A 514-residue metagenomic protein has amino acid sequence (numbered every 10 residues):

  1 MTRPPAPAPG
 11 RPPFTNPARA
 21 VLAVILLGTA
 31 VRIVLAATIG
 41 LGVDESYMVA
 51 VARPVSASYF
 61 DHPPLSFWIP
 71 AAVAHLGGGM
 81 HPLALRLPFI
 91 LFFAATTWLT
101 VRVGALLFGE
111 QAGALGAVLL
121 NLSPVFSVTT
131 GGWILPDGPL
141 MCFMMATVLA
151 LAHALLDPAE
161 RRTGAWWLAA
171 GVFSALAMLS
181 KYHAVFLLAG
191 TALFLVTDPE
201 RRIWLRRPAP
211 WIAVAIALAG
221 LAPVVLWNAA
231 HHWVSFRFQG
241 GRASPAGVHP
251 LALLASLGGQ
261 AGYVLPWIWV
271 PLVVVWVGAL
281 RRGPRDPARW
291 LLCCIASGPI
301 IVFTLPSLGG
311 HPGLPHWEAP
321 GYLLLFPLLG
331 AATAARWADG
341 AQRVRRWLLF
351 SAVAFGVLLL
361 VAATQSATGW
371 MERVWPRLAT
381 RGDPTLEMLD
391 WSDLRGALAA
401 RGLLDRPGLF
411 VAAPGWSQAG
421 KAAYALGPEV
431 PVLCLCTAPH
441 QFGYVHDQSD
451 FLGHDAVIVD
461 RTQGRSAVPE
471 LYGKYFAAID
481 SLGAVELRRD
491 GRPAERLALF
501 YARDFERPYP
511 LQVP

Functional and structural regions predicted by a protein language model:
R3-P4, A8-G10, R19, T100-L122 (+1 more regions): Transmembrane-helix signature of polytopic, membrane-embedded enzymes that assemble or transfer cell-envelope glycans
R11, L107-Q111, T147-W167: Membrane-interface transmembrane helices that cradle and orient dolichyl/undecaprenyl
L22, L87-F108, A146-A150: Transmembrane-helix motifs of polytopic, lipid-linked glycan transferases
I25, G116-P124, S174, M178 (+1 more regions): Short helix- or helix-capping micro-motifs that position conserved polar/aromatic residues at function-defining sites
P54, G164-K181, I216-L218: Membrane-interface alpha helices of multi-pass inner-membrane proteins
G131-P139: Short acidic/glycine- and proline-prone juxtamembrane loop motifs at membrane-interface regions of multi-pass membrane
L176, L188-A288, I295, P299-S307: Transmembrane-lumen/periplasm boundary regions of multi-pass, lipid-linked membrane glycan transferases
P315, Q342-P407, S417-P431, T437-H440 (+2 more regions): Membrane-proximal, lumen/periplasm-facing interface regions of secretory-pathway glyco- and lipid-modifying enzymes
